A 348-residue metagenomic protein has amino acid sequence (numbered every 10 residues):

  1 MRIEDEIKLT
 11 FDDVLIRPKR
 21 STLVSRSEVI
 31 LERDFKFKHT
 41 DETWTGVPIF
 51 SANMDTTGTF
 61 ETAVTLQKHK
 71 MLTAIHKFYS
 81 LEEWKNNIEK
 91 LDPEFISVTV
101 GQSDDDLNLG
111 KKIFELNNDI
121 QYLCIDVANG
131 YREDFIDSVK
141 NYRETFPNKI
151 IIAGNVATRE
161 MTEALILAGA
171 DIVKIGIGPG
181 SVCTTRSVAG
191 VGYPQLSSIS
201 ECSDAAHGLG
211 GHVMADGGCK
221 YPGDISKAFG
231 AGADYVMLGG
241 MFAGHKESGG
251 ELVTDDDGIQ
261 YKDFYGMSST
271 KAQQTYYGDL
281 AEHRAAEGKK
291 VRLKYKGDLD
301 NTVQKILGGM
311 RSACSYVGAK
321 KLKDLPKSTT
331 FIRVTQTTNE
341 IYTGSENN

Functional and structural regions predicted by a protein language model:
M1-H212, G240-H245: Active-site entrance/lid segments in N-terminal catalytic domains of soluble metabolic enzymes
M1-S27, A168, G190-A215, C219-N348: Alpha/beta catalytic cores of nucleotide-metabolism and tRNA/nucleoside-modifying enzymes
